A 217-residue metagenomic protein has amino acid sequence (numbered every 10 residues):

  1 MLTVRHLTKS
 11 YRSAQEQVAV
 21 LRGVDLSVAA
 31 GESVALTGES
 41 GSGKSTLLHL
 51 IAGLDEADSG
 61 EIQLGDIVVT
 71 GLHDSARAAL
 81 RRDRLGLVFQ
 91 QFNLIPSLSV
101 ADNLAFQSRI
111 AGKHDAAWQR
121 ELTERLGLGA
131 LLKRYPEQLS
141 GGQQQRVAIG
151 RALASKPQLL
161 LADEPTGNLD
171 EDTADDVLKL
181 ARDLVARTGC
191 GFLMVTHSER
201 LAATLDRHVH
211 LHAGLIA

Functional and structural regions predicted by a protein language model:
L2-T204, H208-L211: ABC family nucleotide-binding domain
A213-A217: Conserved switch/coupling elements of ABC/ABC-like ATPase nucleotide-binding domains
